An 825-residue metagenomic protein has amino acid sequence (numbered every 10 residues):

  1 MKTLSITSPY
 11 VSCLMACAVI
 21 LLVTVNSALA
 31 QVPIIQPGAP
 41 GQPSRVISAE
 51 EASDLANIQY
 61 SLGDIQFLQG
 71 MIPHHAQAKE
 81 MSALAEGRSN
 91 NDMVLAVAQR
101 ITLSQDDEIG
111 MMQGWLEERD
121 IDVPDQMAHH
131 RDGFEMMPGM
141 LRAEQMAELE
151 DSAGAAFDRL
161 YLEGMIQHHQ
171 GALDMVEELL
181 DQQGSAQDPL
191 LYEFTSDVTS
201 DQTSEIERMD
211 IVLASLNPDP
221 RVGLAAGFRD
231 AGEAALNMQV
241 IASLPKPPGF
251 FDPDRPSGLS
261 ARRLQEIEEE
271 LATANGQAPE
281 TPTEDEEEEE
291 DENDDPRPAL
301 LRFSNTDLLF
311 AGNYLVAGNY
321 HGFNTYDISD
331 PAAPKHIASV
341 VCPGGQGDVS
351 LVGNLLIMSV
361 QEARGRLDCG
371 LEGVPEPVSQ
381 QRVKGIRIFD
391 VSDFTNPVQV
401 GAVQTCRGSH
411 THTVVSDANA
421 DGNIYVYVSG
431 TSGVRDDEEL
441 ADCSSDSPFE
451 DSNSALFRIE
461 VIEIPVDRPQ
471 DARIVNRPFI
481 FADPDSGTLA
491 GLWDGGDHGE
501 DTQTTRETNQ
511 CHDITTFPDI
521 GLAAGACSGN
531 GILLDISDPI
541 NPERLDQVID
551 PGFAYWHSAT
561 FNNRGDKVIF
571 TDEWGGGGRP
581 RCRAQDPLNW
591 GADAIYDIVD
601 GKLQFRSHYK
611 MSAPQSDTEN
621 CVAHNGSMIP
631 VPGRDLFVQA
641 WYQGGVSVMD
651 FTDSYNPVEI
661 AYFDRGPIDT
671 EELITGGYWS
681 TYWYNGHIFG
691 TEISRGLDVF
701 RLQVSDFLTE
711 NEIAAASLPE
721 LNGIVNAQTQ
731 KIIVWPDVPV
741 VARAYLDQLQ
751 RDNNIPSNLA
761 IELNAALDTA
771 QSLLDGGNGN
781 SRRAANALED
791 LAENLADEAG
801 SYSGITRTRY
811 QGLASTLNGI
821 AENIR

Functional and structural regions predicted by a protein language model:
K2-M15: Bacterial N-terminal signal peptides that target proteins for export
S12-T24: Bacterial N-terminal signal peptides
A28-A30, S647: Boundary at the C-terminal end of the N-terminal hydrophobic targeting segment
Q31-P218: All-alpha RGS (Regulator of G-protein Signaling) helical domain and cognate RGS-like helical scaffolds
H130-A156, E163, M238, P736-L763: Extended amphipathic alpha-helical interaction segments
P218-L749: Feature marking well-ordered beta-strand scaffolds used for ligand recognition
E712-R825: Soluble extracellular-acting proteins and domains
